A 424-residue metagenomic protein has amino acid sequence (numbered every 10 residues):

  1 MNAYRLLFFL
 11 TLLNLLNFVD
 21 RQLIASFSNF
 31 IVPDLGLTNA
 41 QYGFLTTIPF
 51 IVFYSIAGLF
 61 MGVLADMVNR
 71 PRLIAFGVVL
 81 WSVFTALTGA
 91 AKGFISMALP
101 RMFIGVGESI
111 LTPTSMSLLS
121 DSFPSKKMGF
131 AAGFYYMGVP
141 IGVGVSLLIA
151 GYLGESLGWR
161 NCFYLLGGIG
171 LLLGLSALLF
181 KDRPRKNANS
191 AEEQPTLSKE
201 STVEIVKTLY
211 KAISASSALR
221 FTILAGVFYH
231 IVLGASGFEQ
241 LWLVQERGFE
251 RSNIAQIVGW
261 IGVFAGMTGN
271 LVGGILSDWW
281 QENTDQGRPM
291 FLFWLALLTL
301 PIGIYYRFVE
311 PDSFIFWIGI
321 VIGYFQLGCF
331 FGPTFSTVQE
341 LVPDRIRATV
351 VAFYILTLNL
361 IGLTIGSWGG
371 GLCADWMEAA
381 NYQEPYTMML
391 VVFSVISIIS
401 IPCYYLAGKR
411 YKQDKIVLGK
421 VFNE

Functional and structural regions predicted by a protein language model:
I24-A25, S216-L271, L327-F331, F335 (+1 more regions): Extracytoplasmic gate region of multi-pass secondary transporters
F27-I56: Extracellular/periplasmic helix-loop-helix junction of adjacent transmembrane segments in MFS-like secondary
G36, N69, A90-S96, P124 (+1 more regions): Helix-breaking motifs and short loop linkers at transmembrane-helix boundaries and internal kinks in secondary membrane
I56-K92: Conserved MFS/SLC helix-loop-helix module at the cytosolic interface between two early adjacent transmembrane helices
P100-P140: Cytoplasmic helix-loop-helix junction between adjacent transmembrane helices in 12-TM secondary transporters
Y135-R185: Helix-loop-helix hairpin linking two adjacent transmembrane segments in secondary transporters
S176-K181, L300-F308, V391-E424: Multi-pass alpha-helical transporter architecture, strongest for 12-TM Major Facilitator/SLC carriers used
P184-T222, E246, E424: Juxtamembrane intracellular "pre-TM" segments in multi-pass secondary transporters
